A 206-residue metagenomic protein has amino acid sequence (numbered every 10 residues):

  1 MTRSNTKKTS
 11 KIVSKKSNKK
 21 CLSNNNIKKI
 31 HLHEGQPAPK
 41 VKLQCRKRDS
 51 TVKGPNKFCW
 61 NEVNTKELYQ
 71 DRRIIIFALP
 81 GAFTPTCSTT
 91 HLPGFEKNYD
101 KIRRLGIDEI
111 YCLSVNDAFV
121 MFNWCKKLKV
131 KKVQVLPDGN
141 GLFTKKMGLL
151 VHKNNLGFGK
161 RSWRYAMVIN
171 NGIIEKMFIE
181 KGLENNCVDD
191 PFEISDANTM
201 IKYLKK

Functional and structural regions predicted by a protein language model:
T2-K206: Chalcogenol-based redox active-site neighborhoods
